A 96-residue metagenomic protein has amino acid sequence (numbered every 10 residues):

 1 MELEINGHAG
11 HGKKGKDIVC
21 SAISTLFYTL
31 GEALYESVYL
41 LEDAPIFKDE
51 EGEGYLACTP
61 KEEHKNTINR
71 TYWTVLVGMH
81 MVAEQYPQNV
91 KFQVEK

Functional and structural regions predicted by a protein language model:
M1-I18, Y28, E32-K96: N-terminal intrinsically disordered, cationic/polar leader segments that include organellar targeting peptides
V19, I23: Short, conserved glycine- and acidic-residue-centered signature motifs in active-site or ligand-binding loops
